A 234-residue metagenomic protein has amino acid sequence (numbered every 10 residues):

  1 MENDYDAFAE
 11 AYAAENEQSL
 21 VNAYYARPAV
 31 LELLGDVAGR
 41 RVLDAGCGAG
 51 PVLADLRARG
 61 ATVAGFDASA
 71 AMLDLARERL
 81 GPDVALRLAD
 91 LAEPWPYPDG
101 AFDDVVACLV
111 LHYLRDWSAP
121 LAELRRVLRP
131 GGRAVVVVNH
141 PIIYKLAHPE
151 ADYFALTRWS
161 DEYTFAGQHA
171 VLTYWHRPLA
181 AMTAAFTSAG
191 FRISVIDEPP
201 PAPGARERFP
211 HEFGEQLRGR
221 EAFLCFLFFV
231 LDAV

Functional and structural regions predicted by a protein language model:
M1-A38, P51-D55, M72-L75, R79 (+1 more regions): Conserved class I S-adenosyl-L-methionine
L43-A45, A49-E93: Class I SAM-dependent methyltransferase SAM/SAH-binding core
W95-V105: A short acidic, Gly/Pro-enriched loop at the edge of an enzyme's catalytic core that lines a small-molecule cofactor
D104-W117: A short SAM/SAH-binding and catalytic strip from SAM-dependent methyltransferases
S118-R133: A short glycine-rich, Lys/Arg-flanked "PGG" loop and its adjoining helix->strand segment in the class I
R133-Y163: Conserved class I S-adenosyl-L-methionine
V138, I142, A166-A180: Acceptor-substrate binding/catalytic loop of class I
T173-I196: Short alpha-helix
